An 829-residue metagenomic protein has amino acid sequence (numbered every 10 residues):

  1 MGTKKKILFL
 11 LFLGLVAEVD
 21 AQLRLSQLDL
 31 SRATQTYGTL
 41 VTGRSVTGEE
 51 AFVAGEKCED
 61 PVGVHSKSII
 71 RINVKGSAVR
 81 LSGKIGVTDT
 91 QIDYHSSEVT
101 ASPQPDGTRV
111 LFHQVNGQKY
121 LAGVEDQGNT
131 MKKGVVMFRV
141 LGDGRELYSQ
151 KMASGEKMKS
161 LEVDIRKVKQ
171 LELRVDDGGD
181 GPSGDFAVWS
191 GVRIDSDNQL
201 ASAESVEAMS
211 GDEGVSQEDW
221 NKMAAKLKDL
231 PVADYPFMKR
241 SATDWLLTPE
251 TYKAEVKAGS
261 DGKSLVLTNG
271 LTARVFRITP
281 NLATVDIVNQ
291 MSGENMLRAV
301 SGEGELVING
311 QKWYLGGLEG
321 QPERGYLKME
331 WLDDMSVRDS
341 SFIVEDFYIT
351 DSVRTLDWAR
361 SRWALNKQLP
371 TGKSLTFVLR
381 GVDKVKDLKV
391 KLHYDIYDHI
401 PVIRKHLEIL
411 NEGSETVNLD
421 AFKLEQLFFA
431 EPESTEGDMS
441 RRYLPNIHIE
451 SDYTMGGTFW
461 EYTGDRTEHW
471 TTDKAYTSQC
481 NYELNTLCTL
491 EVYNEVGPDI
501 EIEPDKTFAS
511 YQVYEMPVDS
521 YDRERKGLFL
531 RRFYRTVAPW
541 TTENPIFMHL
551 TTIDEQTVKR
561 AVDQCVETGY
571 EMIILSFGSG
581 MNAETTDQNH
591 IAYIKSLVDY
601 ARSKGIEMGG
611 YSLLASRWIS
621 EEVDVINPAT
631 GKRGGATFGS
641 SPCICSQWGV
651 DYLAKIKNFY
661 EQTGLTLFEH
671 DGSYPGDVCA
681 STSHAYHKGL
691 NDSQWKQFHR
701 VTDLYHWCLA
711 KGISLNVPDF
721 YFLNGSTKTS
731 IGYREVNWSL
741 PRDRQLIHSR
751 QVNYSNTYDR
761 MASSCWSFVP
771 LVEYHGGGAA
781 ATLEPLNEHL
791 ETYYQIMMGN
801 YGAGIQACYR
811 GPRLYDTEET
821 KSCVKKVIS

Functional and structural regions predicted by a protein language model:
K6-L15: Sec-dependent N-terminal signal peptides
Q22-Q217: Gly-Asp-aromatic-enriched flexible segments
V215-A258, G262-L267, V285-L487, N494-V496: Polysaccharide-binding surfaces and accessory modules of carbohydrate-active proteins
L265-G270, R274, N281, I287 (+2 more regions): Active-site-proximal substrate-binding groove within the catalytic cores of carbohydrate-active enzymes
V344, N366-Q368, I500-V518: Short Pro-Gly-centered flexible turn/kink motifs
A509, D522-S579: An acidic-aromatic substrate-binding cleft motif
I553-E567, G649-E661, Y793: Short, acidic/polar
S576-H775: Aromatic- and carboxylate-enriched substrate-binding clefts and catalytic-loop regions of carbohydrate-active enzymes
